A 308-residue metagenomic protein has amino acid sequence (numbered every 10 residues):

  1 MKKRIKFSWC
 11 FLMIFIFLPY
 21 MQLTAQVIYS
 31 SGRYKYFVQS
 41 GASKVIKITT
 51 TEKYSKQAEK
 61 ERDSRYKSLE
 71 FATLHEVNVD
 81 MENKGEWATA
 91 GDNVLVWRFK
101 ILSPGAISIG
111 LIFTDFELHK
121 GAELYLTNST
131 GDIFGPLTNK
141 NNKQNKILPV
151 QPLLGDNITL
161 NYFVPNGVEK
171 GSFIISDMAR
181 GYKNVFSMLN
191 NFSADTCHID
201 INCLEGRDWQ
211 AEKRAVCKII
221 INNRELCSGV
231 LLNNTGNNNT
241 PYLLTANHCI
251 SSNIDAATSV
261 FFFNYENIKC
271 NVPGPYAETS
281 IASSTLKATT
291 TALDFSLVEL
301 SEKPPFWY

Functional and structural regions predicted by a protein language model:
M1-S30: Bacterial Sec-dependent N-terminal signal peptides
V27-L102, M178-D195: A short aromatic-anchored loop/beta-hairpin motif
V96-K100, I112-F113, L148: Short secondary-structure capping/turn segments at boundaries of alpha-helices and beta-strands
S103-G110: Extended extracellular/luminal ectodomain segments enriched in beta-structured repeat modules
S108, G121-E123, T258-V260: Exposed beta-strand and adjacent loop surfaces of beta-rich binding modules that mediate intermolecular recognition
E117-D132: Short, surface-exposed beta-strand/strand-loop-strand elements in extracellular ectodomains
T130-N157, F163-V168: Beta-sandwich interaction modules
L153-Y308: Serine endopeptidase catalytic core focused on the charge-relay Asp
